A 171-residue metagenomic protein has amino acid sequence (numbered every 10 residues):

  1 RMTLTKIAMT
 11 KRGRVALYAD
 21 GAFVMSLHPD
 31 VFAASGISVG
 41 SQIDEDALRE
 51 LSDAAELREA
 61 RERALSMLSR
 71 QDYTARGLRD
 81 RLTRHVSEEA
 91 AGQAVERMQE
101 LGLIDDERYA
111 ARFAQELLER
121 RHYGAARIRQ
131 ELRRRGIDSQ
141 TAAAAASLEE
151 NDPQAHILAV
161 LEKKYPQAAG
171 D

Functional and structural regions predicted by a protein language model:
R1-D171: An alpha-helical, amphipathic repeat domain used for nucleic-acid recognition, typified by the mTERF helical solenoid
